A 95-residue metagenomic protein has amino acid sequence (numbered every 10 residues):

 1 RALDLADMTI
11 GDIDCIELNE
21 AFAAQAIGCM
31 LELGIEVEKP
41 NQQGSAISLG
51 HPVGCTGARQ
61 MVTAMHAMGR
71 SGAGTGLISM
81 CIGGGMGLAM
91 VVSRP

Functional and structural regions predicted by a protein language model:
R1-P95: Claisen-condensing/thiolase-fold acyl-transfer catalytic domains that form or cleave C-C bonds in fatty acid
